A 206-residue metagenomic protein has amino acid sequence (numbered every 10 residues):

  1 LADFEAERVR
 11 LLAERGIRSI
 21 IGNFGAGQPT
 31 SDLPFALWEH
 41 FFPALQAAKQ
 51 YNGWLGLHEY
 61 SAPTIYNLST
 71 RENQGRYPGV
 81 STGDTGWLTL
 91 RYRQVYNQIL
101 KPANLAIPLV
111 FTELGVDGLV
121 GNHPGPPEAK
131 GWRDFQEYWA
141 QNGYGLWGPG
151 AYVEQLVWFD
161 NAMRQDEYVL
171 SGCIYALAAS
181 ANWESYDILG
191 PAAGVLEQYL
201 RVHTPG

Functional and structural regions predicted by a protein language model:
L1, Q28-S31, P63-N67, L119-V120 (+1 more regions): Extracytoplasmic/secreted cell-surface and envelope-processing proteins
L1-A2, P34-F35, S69-R71, P124-P127 (+1 more regions): Short, glycine/charged-enriched secondary-structure capping and boundary segments
L1-E7, D32-F42, S81-V95, G145-F159 (+1 more regions): Well-ordered, non-membrane alpha-helical segments in soluble/globular domains
L1-P43, A47-Y51, Y60-P63, Y144 (+1 more regions): Substrate-binding cleft of extracellular glycoside hydrolase catalytic domains
R8-I17, A47-Y51, Q94-I107, Q155-L170: A structural motif corresponding to the C-terminal end of an alpha-helix and its immediate exit/capping segment
G22-N23, W38-T89, N104-P124, E128-N142 (+1 more regions): Aromatic- and acid-rich polysaccharide-binding/catalytic face of secreted or lumenal carbohydrate-active enzymes
A47, G125-N142, L146-W147, A151-W158 (+1 more regions): Aromatic-rich peripheral "rim/lid" segments of glycoside hydrolase catalytic domains that contact and position glycan
